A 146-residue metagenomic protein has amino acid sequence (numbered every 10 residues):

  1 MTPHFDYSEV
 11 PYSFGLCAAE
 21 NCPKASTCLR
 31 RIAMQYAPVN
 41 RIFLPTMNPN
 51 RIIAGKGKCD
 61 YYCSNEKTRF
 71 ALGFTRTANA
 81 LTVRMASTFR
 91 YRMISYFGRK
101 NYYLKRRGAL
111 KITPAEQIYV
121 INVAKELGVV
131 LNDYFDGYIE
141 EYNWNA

Functional and structural regions predicted by a protein language model:
M1-Y62: N-terminal cysteine/histidine-rich coordination modules
S8-Y12, R69, M85, F97 (+1 more regions): Alpha-helix N-cap/N′ positions at the starts of helices
C63-T88, V130-Y134: A short, Lys/Arg-rich alpha-helix, primarily the initiator
R76-A78, N101, Q117: Catalytic cores of transferase enzymes with a strong primary signal for eukaryotic protein kinases
M85-S95, Y102: Short alpha-helical "recognition helix" segments of helix-turn-helix
G98-I112: Recognition helix of helix-turn-helix/homeodomain-like DNA-binding domains that insert into the DNA major groove
A115-D133: DNA major-groove recognition helix of helix-turn-helix/homeodomain DNA-binding modules
L127-A146: Short C-terminal boundary/hinge segments that cap the last helix of small helical domains
